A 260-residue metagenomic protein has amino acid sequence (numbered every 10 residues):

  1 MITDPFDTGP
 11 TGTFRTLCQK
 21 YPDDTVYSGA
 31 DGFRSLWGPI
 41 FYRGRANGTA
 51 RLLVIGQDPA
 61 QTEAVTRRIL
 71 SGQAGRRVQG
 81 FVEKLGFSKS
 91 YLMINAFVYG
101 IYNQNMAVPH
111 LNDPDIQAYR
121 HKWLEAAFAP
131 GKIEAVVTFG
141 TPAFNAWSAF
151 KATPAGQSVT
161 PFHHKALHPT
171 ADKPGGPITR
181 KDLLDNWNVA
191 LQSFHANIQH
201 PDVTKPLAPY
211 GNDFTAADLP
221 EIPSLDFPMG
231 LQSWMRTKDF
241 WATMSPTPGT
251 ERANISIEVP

Functional and structural regions predicted by a protein language model:
M1-P260: A polyanion-binding, active-site-adjacent surface
